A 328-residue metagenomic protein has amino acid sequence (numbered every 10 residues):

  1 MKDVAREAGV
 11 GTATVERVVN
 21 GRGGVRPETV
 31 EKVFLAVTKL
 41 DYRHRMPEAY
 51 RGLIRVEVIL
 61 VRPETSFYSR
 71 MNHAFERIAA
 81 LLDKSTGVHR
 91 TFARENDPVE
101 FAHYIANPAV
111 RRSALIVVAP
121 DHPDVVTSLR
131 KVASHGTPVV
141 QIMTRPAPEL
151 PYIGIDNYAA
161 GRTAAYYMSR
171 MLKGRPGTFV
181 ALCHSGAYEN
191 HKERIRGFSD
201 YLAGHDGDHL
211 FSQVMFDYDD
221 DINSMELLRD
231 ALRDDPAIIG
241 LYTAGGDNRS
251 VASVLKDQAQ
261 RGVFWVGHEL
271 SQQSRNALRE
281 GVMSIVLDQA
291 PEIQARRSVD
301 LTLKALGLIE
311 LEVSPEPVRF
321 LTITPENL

Functional and structural regions predicted by a protein language model:
M1-E48: N-terminal helix-turn-helix DNA-binding module of bacterial transcription factors
V37-F67: N-terminal helix-turn-helix/winged-helix DNA-binding helices and compositionally similar short basic alpha-helical
V61-F67, R90-E100, D121, G154-T163 (+5 more regions): Hinge/beta->alpha junction and helix N-cap segments in small-molecule ligand-binding domains
A80-P123: Central regulatory/effector-binding core of bacterial HTH transcription factors
A114-A133, F198, F216-Q273: Hydrophobic alpha-helical
D124-A159, S271-R279: Flexible loop/hinge segments that line or gate small-molecule binding clefts
I153-T178, M225, S274, A290-G307: Hydrophobic alpha-helical segments within soluble ligand-binding/sensing domains
L202, A290-L328: Hinge/cleft segment of the Venus flytrap/periplasmic-binding protein
